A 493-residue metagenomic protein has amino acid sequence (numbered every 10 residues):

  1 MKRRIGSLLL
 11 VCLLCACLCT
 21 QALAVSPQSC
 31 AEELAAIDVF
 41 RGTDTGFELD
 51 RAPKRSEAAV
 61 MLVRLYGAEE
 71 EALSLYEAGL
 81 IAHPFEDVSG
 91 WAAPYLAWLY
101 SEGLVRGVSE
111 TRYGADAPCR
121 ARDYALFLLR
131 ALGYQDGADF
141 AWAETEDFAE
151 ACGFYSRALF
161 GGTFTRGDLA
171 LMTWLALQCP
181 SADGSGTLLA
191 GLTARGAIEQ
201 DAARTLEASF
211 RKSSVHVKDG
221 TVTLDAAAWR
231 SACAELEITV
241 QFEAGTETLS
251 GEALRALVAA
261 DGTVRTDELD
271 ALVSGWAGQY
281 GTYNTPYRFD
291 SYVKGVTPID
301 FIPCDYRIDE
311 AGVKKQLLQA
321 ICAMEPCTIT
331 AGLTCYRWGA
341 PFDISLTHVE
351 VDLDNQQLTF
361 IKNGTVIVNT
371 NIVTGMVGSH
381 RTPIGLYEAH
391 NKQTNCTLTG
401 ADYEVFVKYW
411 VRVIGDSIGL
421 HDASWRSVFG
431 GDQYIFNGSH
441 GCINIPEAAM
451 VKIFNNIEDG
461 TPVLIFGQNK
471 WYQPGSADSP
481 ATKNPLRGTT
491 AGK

Functional and structural regions predicted by a protein language model:
R4-C30, A35-A93, S101-T163, L177-H216: Feature responds to low-complexity, polar/acidic, surface-exposed segments characteristic of secreted/exported proteins
P27, R51-S56, V88-A93, A117-R122 (+10 more regions): Solvent-exposed, acidic/flexible segments
D38, E57, L62-E70, Y100-G103 (+15 more regions): Sec/Tat-exported extracytoplasmic proteins
T43-L49, A82-D87, S109-A115, S156-L159 (+6 more regions): Second-shell loop/turn segments in exported
V215-T347: Short glycine/threonine-rich beta-strand-turn micro-motifs
S231-E237, T282-T285, V351-Q356, V405-F406 (+1 more regions): A short, compositionally biased
G275, C396, G400-K493: Exported/periplasmic cell-wall-interacting domains
F342-G430: Gly/Pro-biased beta-strand-loop elements
